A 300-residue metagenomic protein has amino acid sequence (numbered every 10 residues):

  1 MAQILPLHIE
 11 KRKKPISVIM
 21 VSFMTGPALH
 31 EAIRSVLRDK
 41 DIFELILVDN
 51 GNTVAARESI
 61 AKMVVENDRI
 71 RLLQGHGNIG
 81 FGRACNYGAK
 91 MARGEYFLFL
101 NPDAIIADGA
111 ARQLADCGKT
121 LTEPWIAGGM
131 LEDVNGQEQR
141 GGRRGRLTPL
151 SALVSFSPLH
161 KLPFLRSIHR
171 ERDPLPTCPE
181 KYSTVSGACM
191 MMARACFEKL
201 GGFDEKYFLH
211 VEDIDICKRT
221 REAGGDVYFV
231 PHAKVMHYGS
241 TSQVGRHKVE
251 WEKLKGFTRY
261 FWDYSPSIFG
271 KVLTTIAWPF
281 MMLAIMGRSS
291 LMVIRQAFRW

Functional and structural regions predicted by a protein language model:
M1-S35: N-proximal low-complexity "stem/linker" segments adjacent to membrane-targeting elements
P15-S17, E44, D215: Cell-envelope/extracellular polymer assembly enzymes that use nucleotide-activated donors
I33-G77, Y87: Acidic donor-binding segment of Leloir-type glycosyltransferases
F97: Short aromatic/hydrophobic "clamp" motif used to bind/position activated sugar donors
I105-G141: Conserved donor NDP-sugar-binding/catalytic core segment of glycosyltransferases
R146-Y182: Short, flexible, basic/aromatic active-site loop/helix in glycosyltransferases
L175-T177, S183-G202, K206-K234: A short, conserved alpha-helix in the catalytic core of glycosyltransferases
K218-Q296: Active-site-adjacent helix/loop segment of glycosyltransferases that harbors family-specific signature motifs
